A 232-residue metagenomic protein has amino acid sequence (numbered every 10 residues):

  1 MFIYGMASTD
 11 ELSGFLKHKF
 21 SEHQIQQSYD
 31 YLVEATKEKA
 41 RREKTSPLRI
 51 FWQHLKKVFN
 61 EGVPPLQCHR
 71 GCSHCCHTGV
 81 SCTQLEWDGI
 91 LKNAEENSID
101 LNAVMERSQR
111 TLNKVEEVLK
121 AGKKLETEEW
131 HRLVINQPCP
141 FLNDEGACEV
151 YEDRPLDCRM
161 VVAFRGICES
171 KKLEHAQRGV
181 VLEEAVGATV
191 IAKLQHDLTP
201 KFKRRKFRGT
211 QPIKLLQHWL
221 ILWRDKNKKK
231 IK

Functional and structural regions predicted by a protein language model:
M1-K232: Short loop/turn segments that flank or connect secondary-structure elements
